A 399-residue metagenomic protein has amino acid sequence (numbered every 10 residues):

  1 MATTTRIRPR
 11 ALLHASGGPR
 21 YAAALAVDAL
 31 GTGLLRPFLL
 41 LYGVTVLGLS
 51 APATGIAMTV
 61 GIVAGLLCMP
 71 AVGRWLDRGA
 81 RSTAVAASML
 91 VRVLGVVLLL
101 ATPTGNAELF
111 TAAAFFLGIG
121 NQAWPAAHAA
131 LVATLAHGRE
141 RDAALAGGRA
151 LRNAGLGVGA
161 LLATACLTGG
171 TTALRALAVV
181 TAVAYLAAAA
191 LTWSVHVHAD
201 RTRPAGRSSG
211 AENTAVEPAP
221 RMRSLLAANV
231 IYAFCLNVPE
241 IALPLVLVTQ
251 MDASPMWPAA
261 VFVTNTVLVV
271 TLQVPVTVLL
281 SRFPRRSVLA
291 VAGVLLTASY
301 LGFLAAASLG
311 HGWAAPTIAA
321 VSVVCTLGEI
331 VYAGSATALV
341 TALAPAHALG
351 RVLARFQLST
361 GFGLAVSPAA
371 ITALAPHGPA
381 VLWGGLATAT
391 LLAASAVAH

Functional and structural regions predicted by a protein language model:
M1-P19, V195-F234: Juxtamembrane intracellular "pre-TM" segments in multi-pass secondary transporters
R8-V63, M222-N265: Helix-loop boundary and gating motifs at the non-cytosolic
A26, E108-A123, A314-V331: Hydrophobic core of transmembrane alpha-helices in multi-pass small-molecule transporters, especially MFS/SLC-type
L66-T104: Conserved MFS/SLC helix-loop-helix module at the cytosolic interface between two early adjacent transmembrane helices
L67-R81, L167, T271-L289, A375: Helix-to-loop junctions at the C-terminal end of transmembrane segments in multipass secondary transporters
L90-T104, V294-H311: C-terminal ends and interior cores of transmembrane alpha-helices in multi-pass membrane transporters/permeases
A113-A154: Cytoplasmic helix-loop-helix junction between adjacent transmembrane helices in 12-TM secondary transporters
R175-S194, W383-H399: Symmetry-related core transmembrane helices of the 12-TM Major Facilitator Superfamily/SLC fold
